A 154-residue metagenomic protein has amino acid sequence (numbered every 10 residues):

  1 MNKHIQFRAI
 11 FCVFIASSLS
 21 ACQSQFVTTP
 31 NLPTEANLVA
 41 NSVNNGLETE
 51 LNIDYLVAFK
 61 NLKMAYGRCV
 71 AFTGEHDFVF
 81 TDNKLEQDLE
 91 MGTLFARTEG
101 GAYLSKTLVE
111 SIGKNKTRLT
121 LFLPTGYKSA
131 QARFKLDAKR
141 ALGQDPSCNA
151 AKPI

Functional and structural regions predicted by a protein language model:
M1-S24: Sec-dependent bacterial lipoprotein signal peptides
S18-V39: Bacterial Sec signal peptide processing site at the extreme N-terminus
A36-G46, N115-F122: Acidic/histidine-rich, surface-exposed loop or edge segments in extracytoplasmic proteins
V39-T81: Post-signal-peptide N-terminal segment of Sec-exported extracytoplasmic proteins
L51-V57, V109-T117: A short, structured loop/turn motif at beta-sheet edges
Y55-K63, K106, Q131-K135, K139: Extracytoplasmic/secreted envelope proteins and their assembly/folding machinery, especially bacterial periplasmic
F72-K114, F122: Surface-exposed short loop/turn segments
R118-I154: C-terminal partner/receptor-binding element of secreted or periplasmic proteins
